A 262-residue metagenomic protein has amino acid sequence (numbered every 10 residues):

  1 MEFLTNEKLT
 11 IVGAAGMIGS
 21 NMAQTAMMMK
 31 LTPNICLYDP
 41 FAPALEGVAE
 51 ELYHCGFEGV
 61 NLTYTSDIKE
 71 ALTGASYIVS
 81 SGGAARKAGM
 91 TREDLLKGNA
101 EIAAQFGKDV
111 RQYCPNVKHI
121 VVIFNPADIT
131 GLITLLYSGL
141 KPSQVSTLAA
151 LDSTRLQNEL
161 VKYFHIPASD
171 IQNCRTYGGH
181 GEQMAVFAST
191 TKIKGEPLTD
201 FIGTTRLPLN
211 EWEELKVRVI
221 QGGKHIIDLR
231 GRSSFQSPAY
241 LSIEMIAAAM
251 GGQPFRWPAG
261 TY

Functional and structural regions predicted by a protein language model:
N6, L31-A75, A84, M90: Conserved N-terminal Rossmann-fold NAD(P) cofactor-binding segment
A15: Conserved glycine-rich cofactor-binding loop
G19-S20: N-terminal Rossmann-fold NAD(P) dinucleotide-binding loop
A23-Q24, G107: Generic hydrophobic/aromatic pocket-lining and core-packing "Φ" positions
M28-N34, G139-P142: Conserved S-adenosyl-L-methionine
T91-E159: Rossmann-like NAD(P)(H) cofactor-binding subdomain of soluble oxidoreductases
S138-S143, S153-Y262: C-terminal substrate-binding/catalytic lobe of Rossmann-fold NAD(P)-dependent dehydrogenases
